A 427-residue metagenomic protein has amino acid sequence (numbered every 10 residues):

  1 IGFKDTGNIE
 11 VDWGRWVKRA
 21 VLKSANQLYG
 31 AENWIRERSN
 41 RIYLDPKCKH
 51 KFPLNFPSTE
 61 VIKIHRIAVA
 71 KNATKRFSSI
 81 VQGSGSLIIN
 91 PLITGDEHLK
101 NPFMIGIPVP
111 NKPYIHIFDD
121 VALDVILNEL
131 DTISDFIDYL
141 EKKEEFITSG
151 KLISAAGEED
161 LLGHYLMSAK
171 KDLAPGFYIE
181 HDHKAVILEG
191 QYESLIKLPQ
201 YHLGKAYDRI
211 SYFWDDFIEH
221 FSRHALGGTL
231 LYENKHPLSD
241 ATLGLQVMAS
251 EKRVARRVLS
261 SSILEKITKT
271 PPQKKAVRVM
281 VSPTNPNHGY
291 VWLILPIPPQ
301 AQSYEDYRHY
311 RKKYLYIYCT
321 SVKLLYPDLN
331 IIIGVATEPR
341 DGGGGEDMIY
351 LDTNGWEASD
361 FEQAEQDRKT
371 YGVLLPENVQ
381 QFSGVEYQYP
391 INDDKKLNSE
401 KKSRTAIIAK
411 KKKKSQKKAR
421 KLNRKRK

Functional and structural regions predicted by a protein language model:
I1-D5: Short, surface-exposed loop/strand segments
N8-V11, R15-K18, R41-K401: Acidic, metal-dependent phosphodiester-chemistry machinery of nucleic-acid enzymes
V21-A25: Long, charge-dense
K395-K427: Intrinsically disordered, Lys/Arg-rich low-complexity segments
